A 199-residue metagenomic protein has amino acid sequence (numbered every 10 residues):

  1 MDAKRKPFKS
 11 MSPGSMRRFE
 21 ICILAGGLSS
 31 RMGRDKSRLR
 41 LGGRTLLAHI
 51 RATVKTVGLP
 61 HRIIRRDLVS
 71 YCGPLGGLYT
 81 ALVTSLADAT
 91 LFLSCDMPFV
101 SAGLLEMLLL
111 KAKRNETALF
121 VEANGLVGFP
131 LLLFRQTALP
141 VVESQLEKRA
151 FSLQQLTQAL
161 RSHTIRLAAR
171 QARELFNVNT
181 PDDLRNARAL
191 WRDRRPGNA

Functional and structural regions predicted by a protein language model:
M1-S10: Short, low-complexity, charge-dense intrinsically disordered segments
P13-P130, Q136-A150, Q158-E174, P181-D182 (+1 more regions): Nucleotide and nucleotide-moiety/phosphate-recognizing core
Q154-L156, N198-A199: Short glycine-rich, low-complexity/disordered patches
